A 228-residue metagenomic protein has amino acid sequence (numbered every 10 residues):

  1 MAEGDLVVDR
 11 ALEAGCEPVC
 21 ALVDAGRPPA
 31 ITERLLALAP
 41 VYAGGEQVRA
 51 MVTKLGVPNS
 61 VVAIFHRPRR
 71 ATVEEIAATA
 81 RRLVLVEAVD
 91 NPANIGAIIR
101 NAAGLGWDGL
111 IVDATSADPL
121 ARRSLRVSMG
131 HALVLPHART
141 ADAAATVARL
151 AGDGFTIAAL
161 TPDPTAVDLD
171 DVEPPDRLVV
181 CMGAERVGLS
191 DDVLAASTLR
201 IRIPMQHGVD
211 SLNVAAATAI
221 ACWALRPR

Functional and structural regions predicted by a protein language model:
M1-G56: N-terminal positively charged helical leader segments and presequences
G26-R27, E46-V48, T115-A117, T140 (+2 more regions): Short, acidic/turn-prone active-site loops that include or flank metal/cofactor- and phosphate-binding residues
V41, R69-R70, E75-T165: RNA substrate-binding interface of SAM-dependent RNA methyltransferases
S60-R70: Short, structured interface segments
A63-F65, N101-L105, P119, R123-A132 (+1 more regions): Structured adenosyl-cofactor binding patch, chiefly the S-adenosyl-L-methionine
A158-V209: Active-site/ligand-binding-proximal alpha/beta "capping" segment
